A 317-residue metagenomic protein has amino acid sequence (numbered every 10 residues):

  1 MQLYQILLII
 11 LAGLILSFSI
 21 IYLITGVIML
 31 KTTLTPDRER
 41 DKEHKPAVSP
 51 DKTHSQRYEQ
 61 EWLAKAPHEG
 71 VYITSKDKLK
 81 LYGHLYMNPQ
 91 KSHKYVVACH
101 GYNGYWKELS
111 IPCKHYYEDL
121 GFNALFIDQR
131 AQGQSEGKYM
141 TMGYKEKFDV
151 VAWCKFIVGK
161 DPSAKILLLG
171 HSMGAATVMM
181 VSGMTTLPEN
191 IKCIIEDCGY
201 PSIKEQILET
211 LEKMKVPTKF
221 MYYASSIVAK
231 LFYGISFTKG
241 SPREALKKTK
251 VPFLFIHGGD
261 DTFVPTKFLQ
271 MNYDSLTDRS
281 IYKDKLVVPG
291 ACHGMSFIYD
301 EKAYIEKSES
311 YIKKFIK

Functional and structural regions predicted by a protein language model:
A12-T74: An N-terminal hydrophobic leader/cap segment in hydrolases
Y102-Y116: The serine-hydrolase catalytic nucleophile loop
P112, P242, V251, P265-S275: Short alpha-helix in the alpha/beta-hydrolase fold that links the catalytic acid
C113-E136: Conserved alpha/beta-hydrolase
M140-D161: Alpha/beta-hydrolase active-site loop
M180-S236, E244: Hydrolase active-site cap/lid region
K248-K250, F255-H257, D261: Short beta-strand/loop motif that positions the catalytic acidic residue of the alpha/beta-hydrolase fold
A291-K302: Catalytic histidine-centered segment of alpha/beta-hydrolase-like enzymes
